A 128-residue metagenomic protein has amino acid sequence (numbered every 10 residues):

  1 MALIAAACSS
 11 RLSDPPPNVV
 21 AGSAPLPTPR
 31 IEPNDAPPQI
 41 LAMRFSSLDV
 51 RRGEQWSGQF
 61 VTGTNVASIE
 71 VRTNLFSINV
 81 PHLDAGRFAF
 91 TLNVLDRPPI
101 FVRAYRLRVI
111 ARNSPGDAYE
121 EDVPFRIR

Functional and structural regions predicted by a protein language model:
I4-A7: C-terminal motif of bacterial Sec signal peptides marking the signal peptidase cleavage site
L12-W56: Short, compositionally biased P/S/T/A/G/V-rich stretches that sit at domain boundaries
V61-A67: Short proline/glycine-enriched turn/loop motifs at strand-loop junctions of beta-rich domains
R72-I78, S114: Change "in extracellular beta-sheet-rich domains … of secreted and cell-surface proteins" to "in beta-sheet-rich domains
P81, D117-R126: Edge beta-strands of extracellular beta-sandwich domains
D84-V94: Aromatic sugar-binding surface patches on proteins that engage polysaccharides or sugar-phosphate polymers
D96-R103: Surface-exposed, short loops/turns at beta-strand junctions within beta-sandwich domains
V109-A111: Conserved structural position at the C-terminal beta-strand of extracellular beta-sandwich adhesion modules
